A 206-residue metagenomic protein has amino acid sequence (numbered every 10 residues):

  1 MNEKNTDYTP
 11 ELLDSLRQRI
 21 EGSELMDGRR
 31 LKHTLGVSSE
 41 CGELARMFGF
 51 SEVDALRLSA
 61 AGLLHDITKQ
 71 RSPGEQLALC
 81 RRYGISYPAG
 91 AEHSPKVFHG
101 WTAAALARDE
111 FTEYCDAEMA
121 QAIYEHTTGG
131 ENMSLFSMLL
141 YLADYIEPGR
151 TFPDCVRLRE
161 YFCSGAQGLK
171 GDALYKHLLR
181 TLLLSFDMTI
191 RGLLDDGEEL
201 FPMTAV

Functional and structural regions predicted by a protein language model:
N2-D7, L25-L35, S39-F50, L64-T68 (+2 more regions): Divalent metal-dependent phosphate-bond-processing catalytic cores, especially two-metal-ion Mg2+/Mn2+ enzymes that act
T9, L13-R17, S38, G42 (+1 more regions): An amphipathic alpha-helix signature
E11-H33, A78-S94: Active-site flanking loop/helix segments enriched in acidic
D14, L35-S39, L56, A61: Short amphipathic alpha-helical segments
A55-P88, A103, A120-G129: His-Asp-centered metal-binding catalytic motifs of divalent-metal-dependent phosphohydrolases/nucleases
L56, E92-K96, N132: Secondary-structure capping and boundary motifs in well-ordered enzyme cores
H99-R108: Alpha-helical segment that forms one wall of the substrate-binding/catalytic cleft in peptidoglycan-active domains
